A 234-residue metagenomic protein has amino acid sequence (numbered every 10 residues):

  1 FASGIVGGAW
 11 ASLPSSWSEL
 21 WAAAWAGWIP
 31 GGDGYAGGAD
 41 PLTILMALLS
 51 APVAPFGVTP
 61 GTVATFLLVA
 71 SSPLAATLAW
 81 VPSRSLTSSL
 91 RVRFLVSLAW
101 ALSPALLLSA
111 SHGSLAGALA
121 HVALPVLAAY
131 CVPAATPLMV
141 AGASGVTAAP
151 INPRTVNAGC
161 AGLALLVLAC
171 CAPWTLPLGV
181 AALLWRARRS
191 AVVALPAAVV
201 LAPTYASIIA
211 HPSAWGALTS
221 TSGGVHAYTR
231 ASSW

Functional and structural regions predicted by a protein language model:
F1-A75, S103-A105, S109, L115-L119: Membrane-interface coil-to-helix junctions
G7, P55, P137, A141 (+3 more regions): Transmembrane helix-loop junctions in multipass membrane proteins, especially transporters and channels
W17, L42, V92-L95, A128 (+2 more regions): Alpha-helix initiation and N-capping motif
L20-A24, L42, G142-P150, S233: Terminal targeting segments of Actinobacterial cell-envelope proteins
A23-A36, P196-W234: Periplasmic/ER-lumenal interhelical loops and adjacent helix-loop junctions in multi-pass membrane proteins
I44, V58, A75, L86 (+4 more regions): Juxtamembrane loop-helix boundary motifs flanking transmembrane segments in multi-pass membrane proteins
A47, A51, P133, S207 (+1 more regions): Charged/polar, solvent-exposed surface patches and flexible loops
S72-S85, R91-R186, S190-Y205: Membrane-embedded helix bundles of polyisoprenyl
